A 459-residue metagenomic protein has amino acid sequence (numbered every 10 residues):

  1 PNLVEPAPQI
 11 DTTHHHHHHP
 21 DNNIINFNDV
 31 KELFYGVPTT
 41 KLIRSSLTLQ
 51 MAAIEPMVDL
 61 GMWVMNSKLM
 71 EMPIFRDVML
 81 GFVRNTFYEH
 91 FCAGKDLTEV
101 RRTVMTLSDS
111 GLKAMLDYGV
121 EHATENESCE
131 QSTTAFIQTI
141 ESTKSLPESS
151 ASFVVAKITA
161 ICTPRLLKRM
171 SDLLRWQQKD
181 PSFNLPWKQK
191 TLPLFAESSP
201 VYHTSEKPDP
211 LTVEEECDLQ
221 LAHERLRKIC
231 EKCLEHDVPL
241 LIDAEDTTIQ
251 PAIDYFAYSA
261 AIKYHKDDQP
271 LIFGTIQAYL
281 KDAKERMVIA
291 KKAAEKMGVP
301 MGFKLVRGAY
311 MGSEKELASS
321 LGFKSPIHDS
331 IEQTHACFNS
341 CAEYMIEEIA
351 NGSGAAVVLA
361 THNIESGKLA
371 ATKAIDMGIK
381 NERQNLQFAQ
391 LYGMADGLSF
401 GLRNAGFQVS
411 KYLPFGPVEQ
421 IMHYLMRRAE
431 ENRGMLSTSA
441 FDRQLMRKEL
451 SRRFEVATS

Functional and structural regions predicted by a protein language model:
P1-S459: Positively charged, amphipathic and often flexible ligand-engagement surfaces
